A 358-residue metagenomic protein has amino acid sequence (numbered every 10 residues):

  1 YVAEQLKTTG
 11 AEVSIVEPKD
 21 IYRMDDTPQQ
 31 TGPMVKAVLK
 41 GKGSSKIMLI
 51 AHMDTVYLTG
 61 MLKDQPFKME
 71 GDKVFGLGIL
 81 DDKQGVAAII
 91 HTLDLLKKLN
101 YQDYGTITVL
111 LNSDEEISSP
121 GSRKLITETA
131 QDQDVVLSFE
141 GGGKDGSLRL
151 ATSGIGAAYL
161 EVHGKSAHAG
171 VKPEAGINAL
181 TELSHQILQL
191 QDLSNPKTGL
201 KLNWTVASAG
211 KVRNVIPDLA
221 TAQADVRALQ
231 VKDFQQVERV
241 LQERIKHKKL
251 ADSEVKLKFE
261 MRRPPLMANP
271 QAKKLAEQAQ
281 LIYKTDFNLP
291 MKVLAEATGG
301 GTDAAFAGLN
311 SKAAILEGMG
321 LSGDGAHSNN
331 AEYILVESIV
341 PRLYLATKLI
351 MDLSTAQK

Functional and structural regions predicted by a protein language model:
Y1-V74, K98: Acidic/His- and Gly-rich active-site-bordering loop/insert found across diverse amide/peptide-bond hydrolases
P28-G32, G41-S44, G154-I155, V215-A220 (+1 more regions): A short, glycine/Asx- and small/polar-enriched loop/turn that sits immediately N-terminal to a beta-strand
K46-M48, V74, D134-S138, Y159 (+1 more regions): Short glycine-aspartate micro-motif
M53-T55, L110-I117, G141-G143, S166 (+1 more regions): Acidic, glycine-rich active-site loops and adjacent beta-strand->loop/helix elements that engage anionic groups
Y57-L58, K63-F67, K73-Y101, G105-I107 (+3 more regions): A structural preference for long, well-packed, hydrophobic secondary-structure segments
Q65-I79, H163-S166, L289, S328: Glycine/charged-rich beta-loop-alpha catalytic/anionic-binding loops adjacent to active sites
G78, D82-I155, N195, S354-K358: Acidic/histidine-rich catalytic neighborhood of metal-dependent amide-processing enzymes
G141-G142, L150, Y159-E161, K165-K358: Metal-dependent amide/peptide-bond hydrolase catalytic core, centered on the "pita-bread" metallohydrolase fold
